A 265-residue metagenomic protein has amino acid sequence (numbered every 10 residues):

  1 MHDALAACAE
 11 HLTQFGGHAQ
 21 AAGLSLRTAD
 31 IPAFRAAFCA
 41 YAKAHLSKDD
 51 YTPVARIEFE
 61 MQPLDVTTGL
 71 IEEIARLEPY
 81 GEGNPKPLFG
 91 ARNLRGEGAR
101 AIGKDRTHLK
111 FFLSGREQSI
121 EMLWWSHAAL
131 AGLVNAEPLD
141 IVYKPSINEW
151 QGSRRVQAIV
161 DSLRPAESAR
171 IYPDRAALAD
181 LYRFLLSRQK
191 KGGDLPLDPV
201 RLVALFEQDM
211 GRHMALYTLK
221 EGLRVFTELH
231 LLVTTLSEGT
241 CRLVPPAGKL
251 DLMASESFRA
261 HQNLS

Functional and structural regions predicted by a protein language model:
M1-S265: Acidic, two-metal ion nucleic-acid-processing modules in DNA metabolism proteins
